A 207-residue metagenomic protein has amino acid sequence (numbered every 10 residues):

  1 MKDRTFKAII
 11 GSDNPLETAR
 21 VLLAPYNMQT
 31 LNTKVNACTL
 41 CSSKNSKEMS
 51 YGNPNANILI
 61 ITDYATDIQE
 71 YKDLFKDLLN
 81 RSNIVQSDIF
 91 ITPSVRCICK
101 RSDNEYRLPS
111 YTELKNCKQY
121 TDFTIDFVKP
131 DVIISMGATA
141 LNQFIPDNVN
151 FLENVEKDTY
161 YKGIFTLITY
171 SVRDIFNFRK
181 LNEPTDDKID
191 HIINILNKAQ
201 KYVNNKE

Functional and structural regions predicted by a protein language model:
K2-E207: A polyanion-binding, active-site-adjacent surface
